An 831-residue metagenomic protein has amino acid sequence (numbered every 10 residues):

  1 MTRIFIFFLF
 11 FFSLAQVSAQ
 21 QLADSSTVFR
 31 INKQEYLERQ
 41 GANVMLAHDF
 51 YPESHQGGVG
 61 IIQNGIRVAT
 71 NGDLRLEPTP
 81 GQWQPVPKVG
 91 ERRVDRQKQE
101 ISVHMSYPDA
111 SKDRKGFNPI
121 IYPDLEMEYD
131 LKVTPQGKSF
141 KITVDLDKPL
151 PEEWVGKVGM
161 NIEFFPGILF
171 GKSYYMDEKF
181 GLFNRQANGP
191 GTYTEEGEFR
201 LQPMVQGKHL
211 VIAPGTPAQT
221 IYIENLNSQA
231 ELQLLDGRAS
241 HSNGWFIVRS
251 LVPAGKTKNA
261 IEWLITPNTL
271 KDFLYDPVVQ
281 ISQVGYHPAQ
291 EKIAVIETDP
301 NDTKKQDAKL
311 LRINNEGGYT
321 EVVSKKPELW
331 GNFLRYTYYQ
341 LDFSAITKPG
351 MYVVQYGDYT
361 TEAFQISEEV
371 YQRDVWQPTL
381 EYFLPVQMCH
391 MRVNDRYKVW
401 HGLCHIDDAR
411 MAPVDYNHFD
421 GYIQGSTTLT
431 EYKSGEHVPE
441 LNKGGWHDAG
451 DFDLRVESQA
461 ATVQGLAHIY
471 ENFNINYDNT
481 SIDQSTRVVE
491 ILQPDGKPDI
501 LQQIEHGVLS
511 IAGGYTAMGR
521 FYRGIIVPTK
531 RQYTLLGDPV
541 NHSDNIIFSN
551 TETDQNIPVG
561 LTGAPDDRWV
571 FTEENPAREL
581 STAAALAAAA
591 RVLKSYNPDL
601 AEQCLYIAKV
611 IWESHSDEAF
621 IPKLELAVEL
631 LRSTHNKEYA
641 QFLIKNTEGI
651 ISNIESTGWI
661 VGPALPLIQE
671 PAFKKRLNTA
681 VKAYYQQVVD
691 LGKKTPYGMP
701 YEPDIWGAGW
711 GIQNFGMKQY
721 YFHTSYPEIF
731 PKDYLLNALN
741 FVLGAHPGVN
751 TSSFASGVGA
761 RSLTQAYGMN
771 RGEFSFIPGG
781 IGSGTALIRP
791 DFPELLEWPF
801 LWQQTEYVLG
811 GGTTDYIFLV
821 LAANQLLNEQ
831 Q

Functional and structural regions predicted by a protein language model:
M1-Q21: Bacterial Sec-dependent N-terminal signal peptides
Q20-R93, E195-F199, V205-G207: Beta-strand-rich N-terminal accessory domains
D24-R30, D145-T220: Polysaccharide-binding surfaces and accessory modules of carbohydrate-active proteins
P78-P149: Extended, loop-rich substrate-binding clefts of extracytoplasmic carbohydrate-active enzymes
V144, V252-P267: Short Pro-Gly-centered flexible turn/kink motifs
I168-Y175, D272-E291, T361-V399: Low-complexity, Pro/Ser/Thr- and charge-rich linker/hinge segments at domain boundaries
E198-I221, N227-Q229, R238-A239, V284 (+8 more regions): Aromatic (Trp/Tyr) and acidic
T486-Q503: Acidic, glycine-anchored loop motifs typical of Ca2+
